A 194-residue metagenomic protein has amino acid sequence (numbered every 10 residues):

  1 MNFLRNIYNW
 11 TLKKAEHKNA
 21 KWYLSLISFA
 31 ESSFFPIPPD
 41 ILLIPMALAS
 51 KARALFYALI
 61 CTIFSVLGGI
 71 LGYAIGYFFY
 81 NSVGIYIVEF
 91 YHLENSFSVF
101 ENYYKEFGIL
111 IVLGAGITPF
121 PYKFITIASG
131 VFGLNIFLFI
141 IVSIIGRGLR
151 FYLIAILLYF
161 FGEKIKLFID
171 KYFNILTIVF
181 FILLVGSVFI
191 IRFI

Functional and structural regions predicted by a protein language model:
M1-L26, A49-T118, I144-I194: Membrane-interfacial helix-loop-helix
K21, E31-P45, L110, G116-A128: Transmembrane helix boundary and interhelical junction motifs in multipass membrane proteins
I41, G69, I109, L134-I136: Conformational gate/switch positions in structured elements
I44-A49, T118-I144, I156, F161: Structural signal for alpha-helical transmembrane segments and their flanking helix-loop junctions in multi-pass
